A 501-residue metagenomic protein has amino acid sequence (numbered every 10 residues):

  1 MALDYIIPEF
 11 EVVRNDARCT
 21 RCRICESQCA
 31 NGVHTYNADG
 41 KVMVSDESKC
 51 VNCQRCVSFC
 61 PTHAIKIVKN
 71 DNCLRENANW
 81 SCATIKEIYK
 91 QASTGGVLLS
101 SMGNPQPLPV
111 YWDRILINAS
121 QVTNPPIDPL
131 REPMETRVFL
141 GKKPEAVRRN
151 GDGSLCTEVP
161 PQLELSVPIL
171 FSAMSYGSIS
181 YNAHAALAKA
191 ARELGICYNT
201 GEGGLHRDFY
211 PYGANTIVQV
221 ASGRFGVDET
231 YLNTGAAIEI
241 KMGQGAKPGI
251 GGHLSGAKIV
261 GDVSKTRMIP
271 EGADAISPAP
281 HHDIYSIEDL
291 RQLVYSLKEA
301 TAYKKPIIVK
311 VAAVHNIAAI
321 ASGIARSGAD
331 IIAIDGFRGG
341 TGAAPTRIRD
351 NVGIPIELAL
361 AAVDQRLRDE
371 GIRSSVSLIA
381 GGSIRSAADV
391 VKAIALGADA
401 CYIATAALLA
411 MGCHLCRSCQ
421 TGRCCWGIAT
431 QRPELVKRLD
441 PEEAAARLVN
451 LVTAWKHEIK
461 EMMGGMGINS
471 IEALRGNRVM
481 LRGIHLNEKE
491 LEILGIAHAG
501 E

Functional and structural regions predicted by a protein language model:
M1-I6, V33, D39, V57 (+3 more regions): Conserved, well-structured core domains of diverse proteins
L3-I6, R75-W80, I85-D113, I117-N118 (+3 more regions): Conserved active-site-proximal phosphate/metal-binding subdomains
P8-F10, R21, E26-S27, N31 (+4 more regions): Glycine-rich phosphate/ribose-binding loops and adjacent secondary-structure elements that form binding surfaces
V13-R14, S45, L170-S175, I379: Short glycine-rich or small-residue beta-strand-to-loop segments that form or flank ligand, phosphate, metal/Fe-S
D16, R23, E47, Q54 (+8 more regions): Electropositive phosphate-/nucleotide-binding environments in soluble metabolic enzymes
D39-V51: Short linker/helix segments within small regulatory modules
I238-I287, Q292, E299, H315: Active-site cores of enzymes that catalyze phosphoryl transfer or operate on phosphate-rich substrates
